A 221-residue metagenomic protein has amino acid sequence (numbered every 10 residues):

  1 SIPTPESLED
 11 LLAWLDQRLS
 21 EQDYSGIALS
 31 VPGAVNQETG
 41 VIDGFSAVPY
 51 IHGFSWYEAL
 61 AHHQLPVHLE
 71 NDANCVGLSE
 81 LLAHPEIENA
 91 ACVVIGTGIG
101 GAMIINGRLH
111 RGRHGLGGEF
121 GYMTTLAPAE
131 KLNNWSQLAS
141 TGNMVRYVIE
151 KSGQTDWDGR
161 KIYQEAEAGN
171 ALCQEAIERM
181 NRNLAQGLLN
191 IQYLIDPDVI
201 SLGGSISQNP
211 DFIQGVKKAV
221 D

Functional and structural regions predicted by a protein language model:
S1-A28, N36-V41, L60-V67, E80-N89 (+1 more regions): ATP-binding/phosphotransfer module of carbohydrate and carboxylate kinases, centering on a glycine-rich
P3-E6, Y50-I51, G112, G117-E119: A short acidic/small-residue loop/turn micro-motif
V31, I95-T97, G204-S205: Short secondary-structure boundary segments
G33, C75: Short, glycine/acidic-enriched loop or turn micro-motifs at the edges of active sites
G40-G53: A charged helix-plus-loop insertion that forms the helical arch/lid used to bind and gate nucleic-acid substrates
L69-A73: Short loop/edge segments at beta-strand edges and connector loops that shape dinucleotide/nucleotide cofactor-binding
P85-L138: Glycine-rich phosphate-binding loop of actin/hexokinase-like ATP-binding domains
